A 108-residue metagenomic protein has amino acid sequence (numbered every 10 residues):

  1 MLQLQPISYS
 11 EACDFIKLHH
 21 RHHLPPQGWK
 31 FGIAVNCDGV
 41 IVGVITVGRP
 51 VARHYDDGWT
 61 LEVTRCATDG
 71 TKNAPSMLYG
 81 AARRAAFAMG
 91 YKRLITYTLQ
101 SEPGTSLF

Functional and structural regions predicted by a protein language model:
M1-P26: Short amphipathic alpha-helix that is part of the acyltransferase structural core
P6, N36-C37, G48-F108: Acyl-donor binding region in acyl/amide transferases
I16, K30-I45: Conserved beta-hairpin
Q27-G28, G58: A generic fold-level signal
